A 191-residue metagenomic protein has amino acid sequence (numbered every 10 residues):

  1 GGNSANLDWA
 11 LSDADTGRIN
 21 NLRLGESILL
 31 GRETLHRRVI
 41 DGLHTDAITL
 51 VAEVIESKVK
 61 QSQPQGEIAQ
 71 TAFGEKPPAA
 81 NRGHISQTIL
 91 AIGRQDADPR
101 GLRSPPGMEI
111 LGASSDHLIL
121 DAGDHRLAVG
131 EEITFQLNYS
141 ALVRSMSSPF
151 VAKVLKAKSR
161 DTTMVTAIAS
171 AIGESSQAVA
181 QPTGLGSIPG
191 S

Functional and structural regions predicted by a protein language model:
G1-G184, I188-S191: Active-site anion/phosphate-binding pocket segments in diverse small-molecule metabolic enzymes
